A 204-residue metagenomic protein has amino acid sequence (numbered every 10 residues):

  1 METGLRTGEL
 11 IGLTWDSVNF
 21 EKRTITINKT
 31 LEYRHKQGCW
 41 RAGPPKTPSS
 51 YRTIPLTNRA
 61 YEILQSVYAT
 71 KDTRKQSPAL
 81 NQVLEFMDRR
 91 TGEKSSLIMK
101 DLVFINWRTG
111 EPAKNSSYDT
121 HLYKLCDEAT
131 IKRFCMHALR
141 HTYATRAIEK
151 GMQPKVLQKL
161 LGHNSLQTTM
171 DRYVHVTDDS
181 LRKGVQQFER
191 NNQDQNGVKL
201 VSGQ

Functional and structural regions predicted by a protein language model:
M1-L31, K155: Short, charged phosphate-coordinating catalytic segments
T3, I54, K71-E93, M99-K159 (+1 more regions): Short, basic (Lys/Arg/His-rich) helix/loop patches that form interaction surfaces in the mid-to-C-terminal regions
T3, T7, T47, T142-T145 (+2 more regions): Ser/Thr-centric signal marking residues that sit in or immediately flank functional binding/regulatory motifs
G12, F20, D171, H175 (+1 more regions): Phosphate-coordinating loops and pocket residues in cytosolic domains that bind phosphorylated ligands
K22, H35, C39-Y51, N58-A60 (+4 more regions): C-terminal secondary-structure termini that scaffold catalytic or DNA-interacting sites
N28, T57, I105-W107, V174: Residue-level detector of conserved, well-ordered beta-strand and adjacent loop positions that form binding/recognition
L31, T142, L161-Q187: Catalytic-site neighborhood detector that most strongly recognizes the C-terminal catalytic loop/helix of tyrosine
